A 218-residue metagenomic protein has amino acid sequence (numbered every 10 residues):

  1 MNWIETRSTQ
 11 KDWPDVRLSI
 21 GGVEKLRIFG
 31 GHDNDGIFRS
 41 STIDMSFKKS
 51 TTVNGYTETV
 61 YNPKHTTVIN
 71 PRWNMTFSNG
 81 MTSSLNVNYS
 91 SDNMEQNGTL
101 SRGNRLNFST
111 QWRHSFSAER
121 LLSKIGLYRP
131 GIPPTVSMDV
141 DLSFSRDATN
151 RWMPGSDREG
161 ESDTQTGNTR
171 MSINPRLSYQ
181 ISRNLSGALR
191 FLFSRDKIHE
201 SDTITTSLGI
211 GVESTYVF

Functional and structural regions predicted by a protein language model:
M1-F218: Exposed, low-structure sequence patches enriched in small/polar residues
